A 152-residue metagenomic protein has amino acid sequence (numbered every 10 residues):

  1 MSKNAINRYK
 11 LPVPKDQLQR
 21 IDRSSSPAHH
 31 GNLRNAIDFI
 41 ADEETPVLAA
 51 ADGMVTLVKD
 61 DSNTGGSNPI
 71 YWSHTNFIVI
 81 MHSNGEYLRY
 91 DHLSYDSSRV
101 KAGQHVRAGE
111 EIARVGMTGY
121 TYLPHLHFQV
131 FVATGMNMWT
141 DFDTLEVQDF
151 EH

Functional and structural regions predicted by a protein language model:
M1-T75, A108: Surface-exposed, glycine-biased beta-strand/turn segments
S2-D16, H74, S98-E110, P124 (+1 more regions): Acidic, glycine-rich catalytic/binding loops that coordinate metals and/or anionic ligands
R23, L57, H92-Y95, R114-M117: A residue-level detector for short acidic-glycine micro-motifs
I40-D42, L48-A49, N84-G109: Short histidine-centered loop motifs in beta-beta connectors
G53-T56, A102-G119: Active-site-proximal beta-strands of protease catalytic cores
T64-P69, V115-L126: Active-site loop architecture of trypsin-fold serine endopeptidases
W72-E86: OB-fold (S1/OB) nucleic-acid-binding surfaces
